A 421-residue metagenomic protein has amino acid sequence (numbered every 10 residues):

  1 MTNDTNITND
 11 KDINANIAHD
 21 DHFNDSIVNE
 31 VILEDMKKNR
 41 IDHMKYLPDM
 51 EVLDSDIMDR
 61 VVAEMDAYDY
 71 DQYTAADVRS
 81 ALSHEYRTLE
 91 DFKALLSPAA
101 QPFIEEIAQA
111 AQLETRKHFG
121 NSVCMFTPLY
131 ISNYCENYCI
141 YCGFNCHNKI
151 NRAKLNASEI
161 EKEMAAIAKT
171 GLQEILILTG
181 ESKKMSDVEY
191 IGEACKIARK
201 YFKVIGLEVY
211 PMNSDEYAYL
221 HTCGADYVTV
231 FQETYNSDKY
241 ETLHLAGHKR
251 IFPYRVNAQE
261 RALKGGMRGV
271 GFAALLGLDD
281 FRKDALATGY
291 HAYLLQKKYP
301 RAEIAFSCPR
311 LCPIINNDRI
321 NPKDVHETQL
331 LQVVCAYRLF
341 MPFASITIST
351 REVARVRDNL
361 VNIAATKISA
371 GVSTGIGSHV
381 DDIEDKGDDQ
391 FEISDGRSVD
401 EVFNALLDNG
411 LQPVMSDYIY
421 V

Functional and structural regions predicted by a protein language model:
M1-A100, K297-V421: Auxiliary Fe-S-binding modules of radical SAM enzymes
Y86-V123: An N-cap/entry alpha-helix motif that binds or orients negatively charged groups
A111, C139, V230, A262 (+3 more regions): Conserved, mostly hydrophobic/aromatic
K117-E159: Canonical Radical SAM [4Fe-4S] cluster-binding loop centered on the CxxxCxxC motif and its immediate flanking residues
T127, M164, I191-C195, Y217 (+5 more regions): Generic structural signal for well-ordered alpha-helices, preferentially at hydrophobic/aromatic core positions
C146-E163, I167-A262, R268-F272, L278 (+1 more regions): Core AdoMet radical
L155, S186, Y190, A246-Y254 (+4 more regions): Alpha-helix N-cap and loop-to-helix initiation/capping positions
D215-L220, D279-H291, V353-I363: Catalytic cores of alpha/beta
